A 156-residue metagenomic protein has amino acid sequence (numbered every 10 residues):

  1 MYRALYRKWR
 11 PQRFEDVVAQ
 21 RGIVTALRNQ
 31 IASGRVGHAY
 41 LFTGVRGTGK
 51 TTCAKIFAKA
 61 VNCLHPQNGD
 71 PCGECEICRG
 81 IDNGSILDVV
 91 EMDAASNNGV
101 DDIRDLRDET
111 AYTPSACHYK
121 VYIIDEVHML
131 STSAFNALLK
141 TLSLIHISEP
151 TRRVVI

Functional and structural regions predicted by a protein language model:
Y2-A39, T43-V45, D108-T113: Pre-Walker A (pre-P-loop) alpha-helix and adjacent loop at the N terminus of AAA/AAA+ ATPase modules, a conserved
Y2-R3, A32-S33, G37-G84: Walker A/P-loop
V17, L27, F42, T51 (+6 more regions): Conserved RecA-like P-loop NTPase ATPase core
I23, P71, S85, G99-D102 (+3 more regions): Helical "lid/switch" subdomain of P-loop NTPase nucleotide-binding domains
R35-G37, N68-P71, D82-L87, S115-H118 (+2 more regions): Short loop/turn elements that form and flank the Walker-type P-loop nucleotide-binding site in RecA-like NTPase cores
I56, D105, A137-K140: Alpha-helical transmission elements in cytosolic ATPase-linked domains
L87-V89, A94-K120: Short glycine-rich substrate-engagement loop in P-loop NTPases that contacts/grips substrate
I145-I156: Single conserved hydrophobic/aromatic residue that forms the stacking wall/gate of nucleotide- or nucleobase-binding
